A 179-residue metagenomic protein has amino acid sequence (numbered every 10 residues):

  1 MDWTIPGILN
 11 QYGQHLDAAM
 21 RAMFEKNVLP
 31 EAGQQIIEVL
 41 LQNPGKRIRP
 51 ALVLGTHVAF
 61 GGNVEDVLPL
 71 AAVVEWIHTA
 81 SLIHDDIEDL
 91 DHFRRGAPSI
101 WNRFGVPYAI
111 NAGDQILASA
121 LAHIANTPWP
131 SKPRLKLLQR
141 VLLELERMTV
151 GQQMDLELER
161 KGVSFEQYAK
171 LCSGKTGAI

Functional and structural regions predicted by a protein language model:
M1-F24: N-terminal amphipathic/basic leader segments beginning at the initiator methionine
F24-I179: Mg2+-dependent prenyl diphosphate-binding active-site environment of isoprenoid biosynthetic enzymes
